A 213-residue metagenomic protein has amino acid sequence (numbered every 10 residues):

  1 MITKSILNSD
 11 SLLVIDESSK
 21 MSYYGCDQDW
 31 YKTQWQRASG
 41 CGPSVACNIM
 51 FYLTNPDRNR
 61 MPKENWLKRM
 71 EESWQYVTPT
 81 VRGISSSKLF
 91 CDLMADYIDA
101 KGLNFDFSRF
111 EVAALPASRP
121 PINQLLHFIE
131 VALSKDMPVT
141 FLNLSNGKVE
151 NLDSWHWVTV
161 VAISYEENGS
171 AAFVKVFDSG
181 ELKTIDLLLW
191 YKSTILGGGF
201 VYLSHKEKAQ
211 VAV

Functional and structural regions predicted by a protein language model:
M1-D96, A100: Active-site-adjacent structural segments surrounding the nucleophilic cysteine of cysteine proteases and isopeptidases
K4-I6, L12-L13, K20-K32, S73 (+3 more regions): Generic preference for hydrophobic/aromatic residues in regular secondary structure cores
G25, P138, A171-F173: Exposed beta-strand and adjacent loop surfaces of beta-rich binding modules that mediate intermolecular recognition
Y52, P62-N65, P120-P121, L125 (+1 more regions): Alpha-helix capping and helix-coil boundary motifs
D57, P62, W66, F110 (+2 more regions): Generic preference for flexible, low-structure residues
V81-Y165: Predominantly the structural core of cysteine protease catalytic domains
L125-H127, N143-V213: Active-site signature of cysteine proteases
